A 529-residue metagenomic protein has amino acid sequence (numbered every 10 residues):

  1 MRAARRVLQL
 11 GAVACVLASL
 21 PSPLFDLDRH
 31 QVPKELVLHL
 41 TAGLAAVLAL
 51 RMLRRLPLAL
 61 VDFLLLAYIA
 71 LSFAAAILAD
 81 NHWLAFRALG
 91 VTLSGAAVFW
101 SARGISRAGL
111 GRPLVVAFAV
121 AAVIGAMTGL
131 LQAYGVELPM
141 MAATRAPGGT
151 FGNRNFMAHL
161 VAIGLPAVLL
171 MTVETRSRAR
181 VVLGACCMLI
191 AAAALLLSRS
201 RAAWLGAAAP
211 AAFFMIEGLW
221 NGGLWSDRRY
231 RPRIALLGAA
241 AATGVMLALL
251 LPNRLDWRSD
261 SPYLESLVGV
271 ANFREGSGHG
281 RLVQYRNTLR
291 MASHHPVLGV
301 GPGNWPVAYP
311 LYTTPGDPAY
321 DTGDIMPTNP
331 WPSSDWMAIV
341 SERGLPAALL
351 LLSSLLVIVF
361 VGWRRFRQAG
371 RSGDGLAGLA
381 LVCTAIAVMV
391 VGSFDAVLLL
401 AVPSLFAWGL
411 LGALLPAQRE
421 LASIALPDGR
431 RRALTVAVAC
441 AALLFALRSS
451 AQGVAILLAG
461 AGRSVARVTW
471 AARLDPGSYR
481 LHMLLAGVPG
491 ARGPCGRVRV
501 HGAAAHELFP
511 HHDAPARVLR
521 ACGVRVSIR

Functional and structural regions predicted by a protein language model:
R2-L24, E35-L50, L66-I77, H82 (+7 more regions): Alpha-helical transmembrane segments of multi-pass inner-membrane proteins
E137-R145, R258-R286, R290-H294, P302-S341: Interfacial juxtamembrane loops and adjacent helix segments that form the catalytic/substrate-binding surfaces
R145, W225, Q418-L434: Flexible interhelical linker loops that connect adjacent transmembrane helices in multi-pass membrane transporters
T150, P262-G278, G460-P476: Short extracytoplasmic/periplasmic juxtamembrane "stem" segments immediately C-terminal to an N-terminal membrane anchor
L249-E265, R430-A466, W470, M483: Hydrophobic alpha-helical transmembrane segments in integral membrane proteins
G460-R529: C-terminal luminal/periplasmic domains and tails of membrane-associated envelope-modifying transferases
